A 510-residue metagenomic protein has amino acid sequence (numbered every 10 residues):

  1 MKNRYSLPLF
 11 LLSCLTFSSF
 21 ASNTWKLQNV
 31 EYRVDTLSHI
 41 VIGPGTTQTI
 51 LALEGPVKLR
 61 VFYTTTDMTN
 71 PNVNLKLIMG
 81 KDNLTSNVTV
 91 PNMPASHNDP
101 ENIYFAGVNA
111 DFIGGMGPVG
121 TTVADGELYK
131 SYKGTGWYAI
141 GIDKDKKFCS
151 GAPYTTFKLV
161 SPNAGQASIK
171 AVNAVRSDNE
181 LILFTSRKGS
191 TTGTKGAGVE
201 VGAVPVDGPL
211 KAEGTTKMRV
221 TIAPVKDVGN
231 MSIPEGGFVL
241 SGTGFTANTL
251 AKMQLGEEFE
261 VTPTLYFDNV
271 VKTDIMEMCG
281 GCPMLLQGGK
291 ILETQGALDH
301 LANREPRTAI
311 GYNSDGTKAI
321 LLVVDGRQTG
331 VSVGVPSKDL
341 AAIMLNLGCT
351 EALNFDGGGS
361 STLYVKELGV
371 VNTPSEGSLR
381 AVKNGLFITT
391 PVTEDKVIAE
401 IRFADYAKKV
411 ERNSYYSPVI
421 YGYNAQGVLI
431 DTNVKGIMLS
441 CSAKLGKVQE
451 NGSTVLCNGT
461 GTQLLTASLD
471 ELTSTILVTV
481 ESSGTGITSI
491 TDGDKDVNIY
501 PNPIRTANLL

Functional and structural regions predicted by a protein language model:
S22-S241: Zymogen propeptides
M116-K144, M276-M278, C282-S314, K318-L347 (+2 more regions): Conserved, well-ordered active-site substructure
S414-V428, L465: Beta-strand-rich structural segments
L429-K444: Change to "...patches in solvent-exposed regions of secreted, membrane-anchored, or virion-exposed structural
S440-S453, D496-V497: Low-complexity "stalk/linker" and mucin-like segments enriched in Ser/Thr/Pro/Ala/Gly
V448-L464: Extracellular/luminal low-complexity segments enriched in Ser/Thr/Pro
L472-S482: Edge beta-strands of extracellular beta-sandwich domains
G486-L510: Surface-exposed, proline-anchored Ser/Thr-rich loop/turn motifs
